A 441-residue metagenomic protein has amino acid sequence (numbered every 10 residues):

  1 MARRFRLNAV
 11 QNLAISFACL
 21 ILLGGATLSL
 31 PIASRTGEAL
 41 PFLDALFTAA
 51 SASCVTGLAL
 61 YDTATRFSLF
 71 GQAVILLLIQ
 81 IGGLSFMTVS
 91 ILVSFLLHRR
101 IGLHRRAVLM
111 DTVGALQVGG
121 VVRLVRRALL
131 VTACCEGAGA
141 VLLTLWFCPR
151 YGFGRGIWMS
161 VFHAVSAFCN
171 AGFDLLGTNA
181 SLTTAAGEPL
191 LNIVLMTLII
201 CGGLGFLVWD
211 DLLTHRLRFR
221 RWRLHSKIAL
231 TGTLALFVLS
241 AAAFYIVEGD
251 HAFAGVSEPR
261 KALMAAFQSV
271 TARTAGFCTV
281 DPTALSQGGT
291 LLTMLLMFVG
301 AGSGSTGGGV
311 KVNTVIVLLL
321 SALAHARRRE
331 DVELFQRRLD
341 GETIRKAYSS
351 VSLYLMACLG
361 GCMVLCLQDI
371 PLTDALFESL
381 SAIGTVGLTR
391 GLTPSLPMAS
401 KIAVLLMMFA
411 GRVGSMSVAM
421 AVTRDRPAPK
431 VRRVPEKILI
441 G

Functional and structural regions predicted by a protein language model:
M1-G441: Membrane-proximal intracellular helices of multi-pass ion channels
